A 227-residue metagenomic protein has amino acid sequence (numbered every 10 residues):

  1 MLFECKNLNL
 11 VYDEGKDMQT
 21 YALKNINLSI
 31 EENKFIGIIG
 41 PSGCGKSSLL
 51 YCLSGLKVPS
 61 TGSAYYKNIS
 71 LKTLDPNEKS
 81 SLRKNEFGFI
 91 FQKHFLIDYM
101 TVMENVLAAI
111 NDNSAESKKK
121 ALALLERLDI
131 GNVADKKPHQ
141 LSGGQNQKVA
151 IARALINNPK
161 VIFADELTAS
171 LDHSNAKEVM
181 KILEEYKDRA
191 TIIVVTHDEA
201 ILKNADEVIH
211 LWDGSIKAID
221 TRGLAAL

Functional and structural regions predicted by a protein language model:
S54: Helix-to-loop junction immediately C-terminal to a conserved catalytic motif
G62-L71: Conserved ABC transporter NBD signature motif
L71-G88, Y186: ABC ATPase NBD coupling module
M100-L107: Short coil-to-helix segment of the ABC ATPase nucleotide-binding domain corresponding to the Q-loop/switch region
K136-H139, N157, D188: Conserved signature/switch motifs of ABC ATPase nucleotide-binding domains
K137-Q147: Conserved ABC ATPase signature
I162-D165: Catalytic Walker B motif of ABC-type/P-loop ATPase nucleotide-binding domains
